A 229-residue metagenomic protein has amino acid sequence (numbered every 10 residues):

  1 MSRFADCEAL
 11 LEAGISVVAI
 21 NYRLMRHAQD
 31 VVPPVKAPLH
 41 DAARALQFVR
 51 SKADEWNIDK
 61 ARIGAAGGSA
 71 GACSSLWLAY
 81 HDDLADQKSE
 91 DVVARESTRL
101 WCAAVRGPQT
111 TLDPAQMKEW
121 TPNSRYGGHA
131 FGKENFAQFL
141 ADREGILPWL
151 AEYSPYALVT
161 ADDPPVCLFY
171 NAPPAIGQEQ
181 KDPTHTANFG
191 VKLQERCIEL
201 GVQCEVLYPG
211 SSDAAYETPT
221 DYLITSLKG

Functional and structural regions predicted by a protein language model:
M1-D30, C73, A85-D86, L112 (+1 more regions): Short substrate-entry loop that stabilizes the transition state in hydrolases
S2-C7, V18-K60, D213-A214: Catalytic nucleophile-loop/oxyanion-hole region of alpha/beta-hydrolase and closely related hydrolase-like folds
S2-D6, K88-V92, L150-A157: Alpha-helical scaffolding within the catalytic cores of extracellular/periplasmic polymer-degrading hydrolases
A5, A9-E12, A37, D41-R44 (+6 more regions): Extracytoplasmic/secreted proteins, especially bacterial periplasmic and envelope-associated proteins
A13-V18, K60-R62, T98-C102, D162-C167 (+1 more regions): Loop/turn elements at helix/coil->beta-strand transitions in domains of secreted/extracellular proteins
R44-T121: Primarily recognizes the serine-hydrolase "nucleophile elbow" in alpha/beta-hydrolase and SGNH/GDSL folds
A79-L84, P114-L158, P164, H185: Mobile cap/lid helix-loop segments that gate and shape the active-site cleft of serine hydrolases
V166-K181, A187-G229: C-terminal catalytic histidine-bearing segment of alpha/beta-hydrolase fold enzymes
